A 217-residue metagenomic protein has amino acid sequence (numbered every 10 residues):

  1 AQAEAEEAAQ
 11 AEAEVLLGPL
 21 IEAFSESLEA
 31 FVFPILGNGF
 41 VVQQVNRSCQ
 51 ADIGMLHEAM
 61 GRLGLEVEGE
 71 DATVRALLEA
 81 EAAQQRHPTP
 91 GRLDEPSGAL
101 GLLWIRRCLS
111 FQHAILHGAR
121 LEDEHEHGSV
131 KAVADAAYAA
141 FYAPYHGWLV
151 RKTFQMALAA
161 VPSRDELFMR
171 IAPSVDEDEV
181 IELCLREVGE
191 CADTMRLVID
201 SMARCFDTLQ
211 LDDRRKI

Functional and structural regions predicted by a protein language model:
A1-I217: Long, contiguous alpha-helical bundle segments
